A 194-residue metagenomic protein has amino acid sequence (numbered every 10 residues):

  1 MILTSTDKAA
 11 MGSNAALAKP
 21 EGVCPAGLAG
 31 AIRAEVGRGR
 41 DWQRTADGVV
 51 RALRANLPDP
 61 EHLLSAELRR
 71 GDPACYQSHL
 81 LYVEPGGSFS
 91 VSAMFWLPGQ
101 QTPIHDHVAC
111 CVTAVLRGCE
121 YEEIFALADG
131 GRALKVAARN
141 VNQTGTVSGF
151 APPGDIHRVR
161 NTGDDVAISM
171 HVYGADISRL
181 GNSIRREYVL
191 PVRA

Functional and structural regions predicted by a protein language model:
M1-H62: N-terminal leader/capping segments at the start of a protein or of a new domain
L68-P98, V147: A short glycine-rich, His/Asp/Glu-containing loop-to-beta-strand
S92-D106, P152-G154: Conserved short histidine dyad/triad with adjacent acidic residue
A109-E123: Glycine- and acidic-residue-biased ligand/ion/polar-headgroup-sensing regions
V112-A114, D164-L180: A short hydrophobic beta-strand segment most commonly corresponding to one strand of the jelly-roll/cupin
L127-I156: Short acidic-glycine-tyrosine-enriched beta hairpin
V159-G163: Asparagine-centered strand-capping/turn motif at beta-strand->loop junctions
